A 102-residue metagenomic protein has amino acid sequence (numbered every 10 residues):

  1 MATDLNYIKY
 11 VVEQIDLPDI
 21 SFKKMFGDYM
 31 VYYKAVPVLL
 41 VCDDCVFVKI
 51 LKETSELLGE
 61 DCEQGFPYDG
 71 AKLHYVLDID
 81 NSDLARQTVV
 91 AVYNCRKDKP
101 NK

Functional and structural regions predicted by a protein language model:
M1-K102: Charge-dense, helix-prone N-terminal extensions
